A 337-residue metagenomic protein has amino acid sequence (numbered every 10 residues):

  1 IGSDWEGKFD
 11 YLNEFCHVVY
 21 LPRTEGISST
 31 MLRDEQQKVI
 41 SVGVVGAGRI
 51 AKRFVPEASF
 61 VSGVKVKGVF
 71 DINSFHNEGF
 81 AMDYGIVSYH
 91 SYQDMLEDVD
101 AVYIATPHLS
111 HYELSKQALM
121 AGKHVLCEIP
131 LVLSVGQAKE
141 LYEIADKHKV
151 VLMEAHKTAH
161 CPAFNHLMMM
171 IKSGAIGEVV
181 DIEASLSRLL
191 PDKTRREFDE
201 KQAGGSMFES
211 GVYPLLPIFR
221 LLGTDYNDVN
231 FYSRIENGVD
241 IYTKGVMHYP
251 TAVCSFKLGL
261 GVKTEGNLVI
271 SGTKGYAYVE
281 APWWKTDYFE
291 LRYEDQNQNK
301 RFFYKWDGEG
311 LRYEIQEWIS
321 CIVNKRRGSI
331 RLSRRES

Functional and structural regions predicted by a protein language model:
I1-K38: Nucleotidyltransferase catalytic core that binds NTPs
Y20, H90, L126-C127, L152-E154 (+1 more regions): Hydrophobic residues in well-ordered beta-strands that form the structural core
Q37-Y84, I319-I322: N-terminal Rossmann-like dinucleotide-binding module
I40, E140-K157, E178-I182: Rossmann-fold dehydrogenase core element
F54, Y84-I144: Beta-loop-alpha module in the N-terminal Rossmann-like domain of NAD(P)-dependent dehydrogenases, especially those
A101-I104, F302-F303, E317-S337: C-terminal helix-rich "cap/oligomerization" subdomain common to oxidoreductases
T158-V229: Predominantly a Rossmann-like dinucleotide-binding segment in NAD(P)-dependent oxidoreductases
L215-T286, Q316-R326: Contiguous beta-strand/loop segments that form the cofactor/metal-binding neighborhood of enzyme cores
